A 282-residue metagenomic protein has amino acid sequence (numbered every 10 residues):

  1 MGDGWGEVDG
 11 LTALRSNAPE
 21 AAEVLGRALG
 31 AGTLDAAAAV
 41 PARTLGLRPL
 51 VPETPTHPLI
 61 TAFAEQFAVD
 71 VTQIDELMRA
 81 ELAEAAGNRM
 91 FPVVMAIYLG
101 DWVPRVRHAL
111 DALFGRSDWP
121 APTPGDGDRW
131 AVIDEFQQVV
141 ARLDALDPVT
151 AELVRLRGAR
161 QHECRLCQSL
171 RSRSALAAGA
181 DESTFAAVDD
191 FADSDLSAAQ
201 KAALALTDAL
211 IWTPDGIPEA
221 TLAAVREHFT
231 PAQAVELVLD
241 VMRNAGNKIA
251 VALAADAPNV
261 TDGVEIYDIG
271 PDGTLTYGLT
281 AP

Functional and structural regions predicted by a protein language model:
M1-P282: Hydrophobic alpha-helical segments
